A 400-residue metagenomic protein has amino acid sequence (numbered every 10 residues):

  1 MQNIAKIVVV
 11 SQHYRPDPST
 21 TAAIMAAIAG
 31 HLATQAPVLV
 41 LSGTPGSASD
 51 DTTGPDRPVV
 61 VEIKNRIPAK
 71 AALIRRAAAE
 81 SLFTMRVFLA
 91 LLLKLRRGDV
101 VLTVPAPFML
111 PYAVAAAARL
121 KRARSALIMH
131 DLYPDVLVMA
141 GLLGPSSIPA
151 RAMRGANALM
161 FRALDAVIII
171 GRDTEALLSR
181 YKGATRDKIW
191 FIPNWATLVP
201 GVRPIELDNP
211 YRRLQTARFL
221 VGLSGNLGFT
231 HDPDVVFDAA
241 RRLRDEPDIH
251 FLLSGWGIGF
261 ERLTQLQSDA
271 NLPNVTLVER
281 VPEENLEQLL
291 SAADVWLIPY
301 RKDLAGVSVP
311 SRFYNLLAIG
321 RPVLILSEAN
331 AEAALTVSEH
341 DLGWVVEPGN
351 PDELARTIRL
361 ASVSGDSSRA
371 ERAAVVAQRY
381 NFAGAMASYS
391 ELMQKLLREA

Functional and structural regions predicted by a protein language model:
M1-D56, L243-D245, A383: N-terminal subdomain of nucleotide-sugar transferases
T44, D173, I192-W195: Carbohydrate-associated surface elements
Y112, A116-L120, S147-V167: Membrane-proximal helix-turn-helix segments that form the acceptor-binding/catalytic region of lipid-linked
S179-R180, W190, A196-R212, D232: Acidic anion/phosphate-binding donor-loop and adjacent secondary structure in glycosyltransferase catalytic cores
A196, P210-H231, F237-R241, L252: Conserved donor-binding/catalytic core segment of Leloir-type glycosyltransferases
D208, G349, S367-Q394: A charged, aromatic-enriched C-terminal amphipathic alpha-helix characteristic of glycosyltransferases across folds
H231, P282-S291, W296-L317, P322-L335: Nucleotide-sugar-dependent
F260-E287: Nucleotide-activated donor-binding/catalytic signature segment of Leloir-type glycosyltransferases, i.e., the conserved
